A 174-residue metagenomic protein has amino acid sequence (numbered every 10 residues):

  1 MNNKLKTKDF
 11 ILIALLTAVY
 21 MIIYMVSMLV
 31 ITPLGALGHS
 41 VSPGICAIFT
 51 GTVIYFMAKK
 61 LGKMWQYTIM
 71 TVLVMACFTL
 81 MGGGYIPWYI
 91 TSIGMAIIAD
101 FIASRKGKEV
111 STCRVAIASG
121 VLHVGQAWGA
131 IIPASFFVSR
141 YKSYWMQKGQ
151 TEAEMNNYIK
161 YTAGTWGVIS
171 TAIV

Functional and structural regions predicted by a protein language model:
N2, I22, I90-I131: Short helix-perturbing small/polar motifs within transmembrane alpha-helices
N2-W65: Hydrophobic transmembrane alpha-helices
K4-K8, L34, G38, S42 (+6 more regions): Juxtamembrane/transmembrane-helix boundary motifs in multi-pass membrane proteins
T17-M25, V72-G82, V121-I131: Aromatic-anchored segments of alpha-helical transmembrane domains
M28-P33, V74-F101: Interfacial aromatic-anchored transmembrane helix boundaries in multi-pass membrane proteins
H39, R114-V174: Membrane-embedded alpha-helical hairpins and interfacial helices in multi-pass inner-membrane proteins
P43-V53, T71-L73, I90-I97: Hydrophobic alpha-helical segments embedded in the membrane of multi-pass proteins
V53-G83: N-terminal signal-anchor transmembrane alpha-helix
